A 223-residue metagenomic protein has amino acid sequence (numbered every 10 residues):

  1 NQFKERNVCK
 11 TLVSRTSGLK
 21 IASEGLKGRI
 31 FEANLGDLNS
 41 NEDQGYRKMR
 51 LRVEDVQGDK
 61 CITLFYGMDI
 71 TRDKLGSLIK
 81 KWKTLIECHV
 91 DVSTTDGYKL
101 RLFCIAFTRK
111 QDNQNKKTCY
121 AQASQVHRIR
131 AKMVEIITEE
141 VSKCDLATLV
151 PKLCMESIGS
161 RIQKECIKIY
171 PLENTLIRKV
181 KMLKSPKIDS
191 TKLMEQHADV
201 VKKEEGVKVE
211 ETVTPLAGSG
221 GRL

Functional and structural regions predicted by a protein language model:
N1-A121: Hydrophobic-cavity lipid-handling domains and compact docking modules
S14-S17, S23, S40, S77 (+7 more regions): Generic serine detector
C119-I129: Charged, low-complexity intrinsically disordered regulatory segments in eukaryotic signaling
H127-L223: Positively charged, low-complexity, intrinsically disordered RNA-binding extensions
